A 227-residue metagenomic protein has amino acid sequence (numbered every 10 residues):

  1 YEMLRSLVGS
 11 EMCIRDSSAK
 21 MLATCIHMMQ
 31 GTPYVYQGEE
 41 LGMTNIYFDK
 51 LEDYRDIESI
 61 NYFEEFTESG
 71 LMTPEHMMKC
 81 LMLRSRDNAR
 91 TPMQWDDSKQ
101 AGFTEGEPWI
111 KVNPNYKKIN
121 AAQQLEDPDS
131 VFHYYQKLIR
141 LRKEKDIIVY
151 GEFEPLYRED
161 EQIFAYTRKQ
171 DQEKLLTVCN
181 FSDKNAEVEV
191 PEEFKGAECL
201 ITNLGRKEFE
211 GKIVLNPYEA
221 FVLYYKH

Functional and structural regions predicted by a protein language model:
Y1-G9, I14: Single conserved hydrophobic/aromatic residue that forms the stacking wall/gate of nucleotide- or nucleobase-binding
E11, F48-K50, E189-E192: Composition- and surface-driven signal marking solvent-exposed, interaction-prone regions in large proteins
I14, E187-E189, K212-V214: Ser/Thr- (and often Asn-) enriched beta-sheet segments in non-cytosolic proteins
S17-L175, F181-A186: Loop/helix patches that line or flank the sugar-binding groove of alpha-linked glycan CAZymes
N185-N203: Beta-strand-rich binding/interaction modules
E198-L215: Solvent-exposed beta-strand/loop surfaces of large extracellular or lumenal domains
E210-H227: C-terminal beta-strand-rich structural cap/linker in extracellular carbohydrate-active enzymes
